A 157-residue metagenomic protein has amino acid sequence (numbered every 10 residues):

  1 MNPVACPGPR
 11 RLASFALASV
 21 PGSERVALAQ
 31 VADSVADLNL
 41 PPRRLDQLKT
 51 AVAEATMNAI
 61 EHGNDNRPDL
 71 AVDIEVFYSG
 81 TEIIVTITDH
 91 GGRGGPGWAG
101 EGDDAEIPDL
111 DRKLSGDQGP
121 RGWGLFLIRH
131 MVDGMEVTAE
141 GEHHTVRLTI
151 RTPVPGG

Functional and structural regions predicted by a protein language model:
M1-A16, D109-G157: Flexible, glycine-/charge-rich segments associated with ATP-binding catalytic modules
A13-V26: STAS-typified acidic loop motif
A29-A53, D117-G119: Conserved short strand/loop->alpha-helix "switch" segment adjacent to the catalytic nucleotide/phosphoryl-transfer site
E54, N58, H130: Conserved polar catalytic motif of the HATPase_c/GHKL fold
A59-N64: Short helix-loop "hinge" at the ATP-lid/N-box region of the Bergerat-fold HATPase_c
A71-T81: Short beta-strand/loop element within the Bergerat-fold HATPase_c
I84-P120: Glycine-rich/acidic phosphate-handling loop/turn and adjacent ATP-lid/helix of nucleotide-binding kinase/ATPase domains
